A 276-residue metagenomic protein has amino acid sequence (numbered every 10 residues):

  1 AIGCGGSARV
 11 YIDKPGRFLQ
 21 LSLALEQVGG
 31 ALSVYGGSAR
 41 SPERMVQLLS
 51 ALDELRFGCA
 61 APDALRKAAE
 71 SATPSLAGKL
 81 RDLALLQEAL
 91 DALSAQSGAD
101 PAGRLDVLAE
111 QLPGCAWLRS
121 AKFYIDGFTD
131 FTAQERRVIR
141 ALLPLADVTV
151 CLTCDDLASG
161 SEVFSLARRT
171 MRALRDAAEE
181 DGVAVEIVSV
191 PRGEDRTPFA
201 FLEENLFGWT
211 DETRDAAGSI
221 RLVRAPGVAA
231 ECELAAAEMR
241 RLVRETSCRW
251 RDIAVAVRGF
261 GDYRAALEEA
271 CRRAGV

Functional and structural regions predicted by a protein language model:
A1-W117, A133, S165-R169, A178-E194: Basic/charged alpha-beta structural segments of nucleotide/phosphate-handling enzymes
Q111-Y124, T129-V276: Conserved motor-region signature of P-loop NTPase helicases/translocases
